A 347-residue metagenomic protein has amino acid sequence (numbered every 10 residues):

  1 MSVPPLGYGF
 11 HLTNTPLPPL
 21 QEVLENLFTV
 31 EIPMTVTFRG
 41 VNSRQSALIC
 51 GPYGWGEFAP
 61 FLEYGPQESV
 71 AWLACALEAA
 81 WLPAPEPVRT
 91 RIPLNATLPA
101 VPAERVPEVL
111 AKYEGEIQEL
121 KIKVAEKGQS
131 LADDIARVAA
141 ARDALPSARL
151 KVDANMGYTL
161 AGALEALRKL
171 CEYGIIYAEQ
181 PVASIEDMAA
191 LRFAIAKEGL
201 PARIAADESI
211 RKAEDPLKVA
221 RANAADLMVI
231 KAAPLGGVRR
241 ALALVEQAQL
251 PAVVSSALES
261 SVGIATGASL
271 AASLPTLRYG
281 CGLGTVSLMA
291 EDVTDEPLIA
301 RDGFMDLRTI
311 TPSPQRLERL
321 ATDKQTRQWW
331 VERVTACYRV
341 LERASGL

Functional and structural regions predicted by a protein language model:
S2-Y173, E198, T294-L347: N-terminal capping/lid subdomain adjacent to the active-site entrance of alpha/beta enzymes
N26-F28, P93, R203, P251 (+1 more regions): Conserved beta-strand segments of alpha/beta enzyme cores
V30-I32, T97, D207, S255 (+1 more regions): Conserved beta-strand termini and adjacent loop/short-helix elements that scaffold enzyme active sites in alpha/beta
Q45-A47, D226, L250, Y279: Structural beta-strand/beta-sheet cores of well-ordered domains, especially the beta-sheet scaffolds that support
G54, L250-V254, L277-Y279: A short pocket-lining beta-strand/turn micro-motif at the edge of beta-sheets
A79, L270-S273: Active-site catalytic microenvironments for nucleophilic, acid-base chemistry
K127-A271, E291-V293, L298: Catalytic core of soluble alpha/beta enzymes
T276-S287: Short helix/strand-capping turn motifs
